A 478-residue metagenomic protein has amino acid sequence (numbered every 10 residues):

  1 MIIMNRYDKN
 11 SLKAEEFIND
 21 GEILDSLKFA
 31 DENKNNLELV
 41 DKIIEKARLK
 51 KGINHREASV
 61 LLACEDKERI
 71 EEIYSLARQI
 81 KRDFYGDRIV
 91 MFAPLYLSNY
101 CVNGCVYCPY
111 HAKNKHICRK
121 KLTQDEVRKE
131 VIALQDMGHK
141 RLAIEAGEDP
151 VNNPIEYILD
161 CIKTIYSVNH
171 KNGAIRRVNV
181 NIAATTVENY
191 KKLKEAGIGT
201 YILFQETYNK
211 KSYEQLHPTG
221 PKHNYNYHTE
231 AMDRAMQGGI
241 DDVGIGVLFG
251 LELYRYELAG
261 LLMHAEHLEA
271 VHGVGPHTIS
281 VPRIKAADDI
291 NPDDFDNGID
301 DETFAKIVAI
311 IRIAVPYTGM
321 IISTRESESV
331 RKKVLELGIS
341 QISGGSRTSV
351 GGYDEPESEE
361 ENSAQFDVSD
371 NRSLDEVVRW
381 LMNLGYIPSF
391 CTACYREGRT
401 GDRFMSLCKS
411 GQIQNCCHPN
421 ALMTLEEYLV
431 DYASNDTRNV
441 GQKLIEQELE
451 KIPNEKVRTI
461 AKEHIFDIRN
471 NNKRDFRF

Functional and structural regions predicted by a protein language model:
M1-K42, K46, K332-L337, S346-F478: Radical SAM enzyme core and accessory elements
D41, E45, L49-I89: An N-cap/entry alpha-helix motif that binds or orients negatively charged groups
K46, I80, L134-M137, V168 (+4 more regions): Change "in soluble alpha/beta enzymes" to "in soluble alpha/beta proteins
Y85-E126: Canonical Radical SAM [4Fe-4S] cluster-binding loop centered on the CxxxCxxC motif and its immediate flanking residues
A93, V131, L159-Y166, Y190 (+5 more regions): Generic structural signal for well-ordered alpha-helices, preferentially at hydrophobic/aromatic core positions
A112-K129, A133-M236, D241-L251, G273-S280 (+1 more regions): Core AdoMet radical
A146, T200, N226-I290, D300-S329 (+3 more regions): Conserved C-terminal portion of the radical SAM core fold that forms the substrate/S-adenosylmethionine-binding
L216-K222, D293-N297, S363: Short glycine-enriched, charge-decorated loop/helix-capping segments at active-site entrances that position
